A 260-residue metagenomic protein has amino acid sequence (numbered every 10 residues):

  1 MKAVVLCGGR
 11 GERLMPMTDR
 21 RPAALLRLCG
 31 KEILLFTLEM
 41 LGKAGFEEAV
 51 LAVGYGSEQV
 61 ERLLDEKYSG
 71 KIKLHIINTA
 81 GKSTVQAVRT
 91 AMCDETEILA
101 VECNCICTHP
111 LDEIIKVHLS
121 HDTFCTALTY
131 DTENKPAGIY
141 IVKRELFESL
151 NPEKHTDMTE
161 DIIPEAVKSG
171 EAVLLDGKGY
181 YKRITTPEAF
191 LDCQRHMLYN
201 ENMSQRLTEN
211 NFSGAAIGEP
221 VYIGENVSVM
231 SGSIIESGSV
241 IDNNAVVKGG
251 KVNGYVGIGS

Functional and structural regions predicted by a protein language model:
M1, T126-L128: Short glycine/serine/threonine-enriched helix-capping/active-site loop that flanks the nucleotide-sugar donor pocket
M1-D19, E171: N-terminal nucleotide-binding beta1-loop-alpha1 segment
K2-V5, R27, K31-E113: Conserved N-terminal catalytic core of the sugar/cofactor nucleotidyltransferase
R10, R21, G56, Y180: A generic "binding-loop/recognition-motif" signal
L14, V60-L64, C193: Hydrophobic packing residues within well-ordered alpha-helices of enzyme cores
G54, I77-T79, L128-Y130, L175-G177: Conserved beta-strand termini and adjacent loop/short-helix elements that scaffold enzyme active sites in alpha/beta
L99, I106, D112-L119, Y130-S204: Catalytic-core segments of class I nucleotidyltransferases/pyrophosphorylases that form NMP-activated intermediates
E209-S260: Structural signal for interior beta-strand "rungs" in well-ordered beta-sheet cores of soluble enzyme domains
